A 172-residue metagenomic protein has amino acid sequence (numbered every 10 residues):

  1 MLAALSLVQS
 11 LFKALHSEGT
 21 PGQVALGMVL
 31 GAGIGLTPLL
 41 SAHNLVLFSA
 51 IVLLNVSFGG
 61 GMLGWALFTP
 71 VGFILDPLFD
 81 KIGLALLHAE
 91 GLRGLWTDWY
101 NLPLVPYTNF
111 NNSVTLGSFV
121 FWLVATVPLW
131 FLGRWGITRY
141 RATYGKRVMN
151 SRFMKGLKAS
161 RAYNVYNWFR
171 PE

Functional and structural regions predicted by a protein language model:
M1-F12, S160-W168: Short, charged cytosolic
V8-A14, G19-I34: Small-residue-enriched transmembrane helix starts and helix-helix packing motifs in multi-pass inner-membrane proteins
G19, Q23-G27, G61, F110 (+1 more regions): Residue-level signature of transmembrane alpha-helical entry/exit and packing/kink sites in multi-pass membrane
L36-S49, V56-L63, T69-D76: Transmembrane helix boundary and interhelical junction motifs in multipass membrane proteins
I74-W99: Juxtamembrane non-transmembrane "cap" segments at the membrane-aqueous interface of multi-pass membrane proteins
P103-A125: Hydrophobic alpha-helical transmembrane segments
V127-E172: Alpha-helical transmembrane segments and their cytosolic interface
